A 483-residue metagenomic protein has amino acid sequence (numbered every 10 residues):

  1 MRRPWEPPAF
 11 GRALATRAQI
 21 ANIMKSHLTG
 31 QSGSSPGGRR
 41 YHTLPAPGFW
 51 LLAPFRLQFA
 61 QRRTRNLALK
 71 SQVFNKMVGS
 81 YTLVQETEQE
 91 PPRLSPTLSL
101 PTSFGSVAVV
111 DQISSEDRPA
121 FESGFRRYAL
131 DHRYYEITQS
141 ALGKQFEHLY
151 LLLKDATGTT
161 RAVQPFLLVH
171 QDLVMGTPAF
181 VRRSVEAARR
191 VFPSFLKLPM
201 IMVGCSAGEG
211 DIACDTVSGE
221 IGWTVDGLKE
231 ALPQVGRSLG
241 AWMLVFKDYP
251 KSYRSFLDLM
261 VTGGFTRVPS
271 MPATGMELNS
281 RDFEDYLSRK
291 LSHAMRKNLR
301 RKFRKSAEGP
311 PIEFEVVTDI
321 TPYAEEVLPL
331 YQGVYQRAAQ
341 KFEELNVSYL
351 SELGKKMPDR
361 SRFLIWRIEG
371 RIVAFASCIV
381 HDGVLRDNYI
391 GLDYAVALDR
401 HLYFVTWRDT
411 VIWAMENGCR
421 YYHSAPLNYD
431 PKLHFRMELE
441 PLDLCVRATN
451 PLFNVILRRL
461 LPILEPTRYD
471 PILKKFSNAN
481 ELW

Functional and structural regions predicted by a protein language model:
W5-E6, W50: Tryptophan (W) side chains
P7-G11, T406: N-terminal, intrinsically disordered, basic low-complexity segments enriched in Arg/Pro/Ser/Thr
R12-Q19, I23-S26, S32-R40, L44-F49 (+4 more regions): Short, low-complexity intrinsically disordered segments enriched in A/P/G/S/L with frequent Arg, especially at protein
L52-F55, F59-R62, G176-V203, T449-N480: Alpha-helical membrane-targeting segments
F74, V78-F104, L168-D172, E209 (+3 more regions): Active-site/acyl-donor-binding loops of N-acyltransferases
T97-S184, W242-L398, L482-W483: A conserved beta-strand-loop-helix scaffold within acyl/acetyltransferase catalytic domains
E147-H148, K154, R161, L167-R267 (+1 more regions): Acyl-donor binding region in acyl/amide transferases
Q332-A339, G354-P358, R371, S377-C378 (+8 more regions): Hydrophobic alpha-helix feature that most strongly marks membrane-spanning transmembrane helices and their immediate
